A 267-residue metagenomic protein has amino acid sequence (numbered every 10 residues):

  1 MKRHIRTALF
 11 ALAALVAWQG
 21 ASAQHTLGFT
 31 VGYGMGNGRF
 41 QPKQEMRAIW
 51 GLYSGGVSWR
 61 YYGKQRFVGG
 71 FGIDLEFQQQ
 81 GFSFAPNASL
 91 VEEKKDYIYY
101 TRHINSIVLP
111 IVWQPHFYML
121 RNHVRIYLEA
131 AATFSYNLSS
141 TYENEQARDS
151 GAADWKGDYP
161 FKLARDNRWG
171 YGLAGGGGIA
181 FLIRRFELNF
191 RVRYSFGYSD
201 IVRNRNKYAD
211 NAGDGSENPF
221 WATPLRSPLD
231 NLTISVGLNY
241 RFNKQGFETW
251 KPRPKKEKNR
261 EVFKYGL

Functional and structural regions predicted by a protein language model:
M1-T30, G177, V236-F242: Bacterial Sec-dependent N-terminal signal peptides
A23-L27, Q65-F71, N122-L128, R184-L188 (+1 more regions): Outer-envelope beta-barrel architecture signal
A23-Y61, N239-T249, F263-L267: Short glycine/proline- and aromatic-enriched beta-strand/turn motifs that initiate or cap beta-hairpins
T26-G28, M46-Y97: Glycine- and aromatic-enriched membrane insertion/assembly motifs of diderm outer-membrane and organelle channel
F29-Y33, G55-Y61, L75-F77, L109-F117 (+4 more regions): Residues on the lipid-exposed face of transmembrane beta-strands in outer-membrane beta-barrel proteins
N37-W50, Q80-I107, Y136-G170, I201-N211 (+1 more regions): Extracellular/periplasm-exposed beta-strand and loop segments of Gram-negative cell-envelope proteins, dominated by
W50-G56, V68-G70, I104-V112, R125-Y127 (+2 more regions): Transmembrane beta-barrel architecture of outer-membrane proteins
R165, G170, R184-L267: Predominantly the C-terminal beta-signal and adjacent terminal strand-loop region of outer-membrane beta-barrel
